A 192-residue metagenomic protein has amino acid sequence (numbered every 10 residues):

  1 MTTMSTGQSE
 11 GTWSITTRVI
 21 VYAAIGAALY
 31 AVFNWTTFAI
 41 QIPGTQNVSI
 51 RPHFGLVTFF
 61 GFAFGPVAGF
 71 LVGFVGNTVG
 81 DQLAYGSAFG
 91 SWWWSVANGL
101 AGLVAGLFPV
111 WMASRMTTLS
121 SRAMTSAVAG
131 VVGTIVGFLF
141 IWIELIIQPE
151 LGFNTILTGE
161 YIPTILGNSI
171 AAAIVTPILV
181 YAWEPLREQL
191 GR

Functional and structural regions predicted by a protein language model:
M1-S9, P185-R192: Short, charged juxtamembrane terminal tails flanking transmembrane helices
T2-A63, V67-A68: Hydrophobic transmembrane alpha-helices
G26-N34, G76, G80, A101 (+3 more regions): Alpha-helical transmembrane segments of multipass membrane proteins
F38-F54, Y85-W93, W111-R192: Membrane-embedded alpha-helical hairpins and interfacial helices in multi-pass inner-membrane proteins
I42-P43, V57-F59, G73-N77, P177: Re-entrant/interfacial helical elements at transmembrane boundaries that shape and gate the permeation pathway
H53-V57, A97-G102: Hydrophobic core segments of transmembrane alpha-helices in multi-pass, intramembrane catalytic enzymes
F64-G65, G76-G86: Interfacial segments of multi-pass membrane proteins
G69-T78, S126-G133: Central hydrophobic cores of alpha-helical transmembrane segments in multi-pass integral membrane proteins
